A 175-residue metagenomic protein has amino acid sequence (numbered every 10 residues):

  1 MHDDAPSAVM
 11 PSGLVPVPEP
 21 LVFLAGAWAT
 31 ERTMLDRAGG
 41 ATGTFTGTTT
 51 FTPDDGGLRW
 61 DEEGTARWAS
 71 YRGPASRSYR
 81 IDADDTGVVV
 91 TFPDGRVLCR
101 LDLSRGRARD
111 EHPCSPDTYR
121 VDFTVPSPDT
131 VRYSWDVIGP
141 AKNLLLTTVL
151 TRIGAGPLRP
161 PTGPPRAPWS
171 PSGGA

Functional and structural regions predicted by a protein language model:
H2-A175: Soluble ligand-binding/transfer domains with enclosed cavities or grooves
